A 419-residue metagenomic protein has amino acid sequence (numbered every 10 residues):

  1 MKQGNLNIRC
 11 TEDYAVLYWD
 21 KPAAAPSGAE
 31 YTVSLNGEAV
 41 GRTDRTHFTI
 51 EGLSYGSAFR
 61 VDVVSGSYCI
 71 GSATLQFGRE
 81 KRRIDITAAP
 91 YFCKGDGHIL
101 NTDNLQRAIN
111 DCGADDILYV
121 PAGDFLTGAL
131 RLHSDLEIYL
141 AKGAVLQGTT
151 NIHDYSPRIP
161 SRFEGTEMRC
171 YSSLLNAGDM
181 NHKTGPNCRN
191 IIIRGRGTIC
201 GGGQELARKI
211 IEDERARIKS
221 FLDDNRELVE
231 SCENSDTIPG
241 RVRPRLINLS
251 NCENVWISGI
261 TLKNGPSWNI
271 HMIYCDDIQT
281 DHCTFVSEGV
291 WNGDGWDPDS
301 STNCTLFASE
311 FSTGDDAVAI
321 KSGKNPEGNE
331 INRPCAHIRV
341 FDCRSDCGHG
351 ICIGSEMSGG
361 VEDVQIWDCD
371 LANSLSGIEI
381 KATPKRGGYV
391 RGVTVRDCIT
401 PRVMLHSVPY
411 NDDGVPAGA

Functional and structural regions predicted by a protein language model:
M1-A419: Extracellular/periplasmic carbohydrate-active domains that bind, remodel, or depolymerize complex polysaccharides
